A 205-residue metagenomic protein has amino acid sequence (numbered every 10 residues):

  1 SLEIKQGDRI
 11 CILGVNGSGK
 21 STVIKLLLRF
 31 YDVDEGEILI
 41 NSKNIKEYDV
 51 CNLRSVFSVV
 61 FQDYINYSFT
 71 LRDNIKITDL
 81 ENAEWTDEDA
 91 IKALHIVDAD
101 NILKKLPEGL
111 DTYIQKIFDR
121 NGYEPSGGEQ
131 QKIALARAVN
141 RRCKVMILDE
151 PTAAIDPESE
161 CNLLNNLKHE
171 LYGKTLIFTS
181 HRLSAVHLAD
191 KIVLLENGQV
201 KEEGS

Functional and structural regions predicted by a protein language model:
S1-S205: ABC-type nucleotide-binding domain
